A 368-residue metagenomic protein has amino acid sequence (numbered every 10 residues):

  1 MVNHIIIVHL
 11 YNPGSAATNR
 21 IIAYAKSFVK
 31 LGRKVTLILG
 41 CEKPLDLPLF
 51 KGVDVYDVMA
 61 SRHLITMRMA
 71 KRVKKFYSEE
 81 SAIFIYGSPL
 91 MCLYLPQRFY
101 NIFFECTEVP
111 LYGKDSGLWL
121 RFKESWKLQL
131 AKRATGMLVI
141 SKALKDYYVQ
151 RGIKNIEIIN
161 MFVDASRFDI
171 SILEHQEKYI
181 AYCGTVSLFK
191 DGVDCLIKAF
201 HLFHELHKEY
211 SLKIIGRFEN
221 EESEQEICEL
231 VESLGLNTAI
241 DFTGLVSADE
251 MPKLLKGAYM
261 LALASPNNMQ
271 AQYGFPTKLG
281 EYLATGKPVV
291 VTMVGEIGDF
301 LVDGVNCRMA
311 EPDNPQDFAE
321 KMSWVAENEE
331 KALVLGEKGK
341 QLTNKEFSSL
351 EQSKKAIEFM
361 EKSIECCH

Functional and structural regions predicted by a protein language model:
H4-V8, L138, I172-F200, L212-K213: Conserved donor-binding/catalytic core segment of Leloir-type glycosyltransferases
K26, A70-K74, C92-L93, F104 (+3 more regions): Membrane-proximal helix-turn-helix segments that form the acceptor-binding/catalytic region of lipid-linked
G40-K43, S211-C228: Glycosyltransferase donor-sugar binding loop
A143, F162: Carbohydrate-associated surface elements
G216, E224-P252: Nucleotide-activated donor-binding/catalytic signature segment of Leloir-type glycosyltransferases, i.e., the conserved
L255-Q272, K287: Acidic donor-binding loop of glycosyltransferase active sites
D303-G304, R308-P315, W324-E330: Conserved acidic donor-binding segment of nucleotide-sugar-dependent glycosyltransferases
D317, W324, K331-E346, K355-E358: A short, well-ordered alpha-helix in the C-terminal region of glycosyltransferases
